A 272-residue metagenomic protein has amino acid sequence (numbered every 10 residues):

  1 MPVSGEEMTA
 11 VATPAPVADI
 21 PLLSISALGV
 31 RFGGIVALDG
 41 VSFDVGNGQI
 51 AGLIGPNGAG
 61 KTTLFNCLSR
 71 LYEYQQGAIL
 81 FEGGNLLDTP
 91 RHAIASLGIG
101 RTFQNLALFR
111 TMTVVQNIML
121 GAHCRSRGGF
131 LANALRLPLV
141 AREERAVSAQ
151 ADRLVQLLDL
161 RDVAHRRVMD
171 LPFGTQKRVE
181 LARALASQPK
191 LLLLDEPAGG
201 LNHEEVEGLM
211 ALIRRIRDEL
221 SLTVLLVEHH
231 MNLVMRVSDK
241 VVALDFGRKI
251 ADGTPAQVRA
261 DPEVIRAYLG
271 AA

Functional and structural regions predicted by a protein language model:
P2-A272: Glycine-rich phosphate-binding loops of nucleotide-dependent enzymes
